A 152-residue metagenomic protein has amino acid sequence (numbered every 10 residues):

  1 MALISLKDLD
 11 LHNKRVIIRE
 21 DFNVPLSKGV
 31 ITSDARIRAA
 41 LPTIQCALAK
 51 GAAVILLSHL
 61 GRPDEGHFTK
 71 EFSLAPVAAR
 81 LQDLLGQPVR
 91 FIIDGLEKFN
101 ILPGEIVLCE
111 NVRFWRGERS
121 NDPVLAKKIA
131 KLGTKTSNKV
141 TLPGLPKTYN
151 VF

Functional and structural regions predicted by a protein language model:
M1-F152: Active-site loop-to-helix "anion-binding N-cap" substructures in soluble metabolic enzymes
